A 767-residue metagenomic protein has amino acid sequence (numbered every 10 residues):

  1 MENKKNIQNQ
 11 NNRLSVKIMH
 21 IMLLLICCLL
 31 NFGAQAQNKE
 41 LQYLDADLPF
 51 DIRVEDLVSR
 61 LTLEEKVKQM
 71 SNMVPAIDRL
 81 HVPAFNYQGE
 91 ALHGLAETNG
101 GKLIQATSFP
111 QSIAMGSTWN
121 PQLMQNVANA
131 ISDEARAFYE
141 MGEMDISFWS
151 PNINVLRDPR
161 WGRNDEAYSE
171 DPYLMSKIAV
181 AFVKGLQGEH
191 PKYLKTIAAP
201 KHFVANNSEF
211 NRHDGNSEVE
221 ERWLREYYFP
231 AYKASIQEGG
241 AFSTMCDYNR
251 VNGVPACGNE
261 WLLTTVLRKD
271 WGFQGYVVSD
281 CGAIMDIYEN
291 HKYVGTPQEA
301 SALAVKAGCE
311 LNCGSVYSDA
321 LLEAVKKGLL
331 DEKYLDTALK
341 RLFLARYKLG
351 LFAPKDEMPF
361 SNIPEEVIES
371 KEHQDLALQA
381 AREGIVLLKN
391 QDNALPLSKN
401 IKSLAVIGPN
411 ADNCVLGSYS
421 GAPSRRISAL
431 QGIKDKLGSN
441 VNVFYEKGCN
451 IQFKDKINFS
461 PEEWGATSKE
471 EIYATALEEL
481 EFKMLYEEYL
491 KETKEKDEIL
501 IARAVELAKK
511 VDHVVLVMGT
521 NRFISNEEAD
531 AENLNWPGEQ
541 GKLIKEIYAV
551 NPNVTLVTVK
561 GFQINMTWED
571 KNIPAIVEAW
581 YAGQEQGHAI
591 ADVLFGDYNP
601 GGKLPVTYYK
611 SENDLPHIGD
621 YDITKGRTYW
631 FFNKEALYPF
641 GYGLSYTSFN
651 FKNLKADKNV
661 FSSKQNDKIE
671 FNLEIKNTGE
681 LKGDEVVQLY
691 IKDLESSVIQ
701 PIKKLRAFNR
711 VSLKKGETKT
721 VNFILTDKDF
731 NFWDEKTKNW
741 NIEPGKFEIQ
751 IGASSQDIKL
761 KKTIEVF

Functional and structural regions predicted by a protein language model:
M1-K39: Bacterial Sec-dependent N-terminal signal peptides
I7-Q8, V16, H20-L23, Q69 (+3 more regions): Sequence-pattern detector for short linear motifs and compositional/periodic biases rather than a specific fold
A34-F732, N741-Q756: Glycoside hydrolase catalytic-domain context in secreted enzymes
E735-K736: Flexible, membrane-facing loop/turn or short amphipathic-helix motifs that contact lipid bilayers or gate lipid-binding
D757-F767: Short beta-strand elements
